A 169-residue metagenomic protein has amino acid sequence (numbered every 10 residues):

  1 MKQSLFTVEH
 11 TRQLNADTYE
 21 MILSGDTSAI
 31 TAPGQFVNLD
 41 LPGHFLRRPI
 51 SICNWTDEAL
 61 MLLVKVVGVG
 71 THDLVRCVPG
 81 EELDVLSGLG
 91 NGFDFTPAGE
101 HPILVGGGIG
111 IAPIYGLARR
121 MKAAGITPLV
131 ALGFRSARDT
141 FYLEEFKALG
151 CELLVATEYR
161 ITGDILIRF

Functional and structural regions predicted by a protein language model:
K2-E81: Ferredoxin-reductase
V69-F169: FNR/FR-type flavoprotein reductase catalytic core
